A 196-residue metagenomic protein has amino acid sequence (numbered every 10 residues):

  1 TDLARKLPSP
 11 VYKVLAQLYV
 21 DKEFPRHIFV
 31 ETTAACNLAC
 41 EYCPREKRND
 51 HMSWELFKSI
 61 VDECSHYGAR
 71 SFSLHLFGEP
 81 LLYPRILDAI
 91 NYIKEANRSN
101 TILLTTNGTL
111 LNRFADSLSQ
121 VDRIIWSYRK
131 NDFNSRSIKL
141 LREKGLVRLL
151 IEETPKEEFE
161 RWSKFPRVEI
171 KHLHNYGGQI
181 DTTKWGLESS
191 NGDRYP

Functional and structural regions predicted by a protein language model:
D2-R123: Conserved alpha-helical substructure of the radical SAM core
M52, S73, D88, A96-T101 (+1 more regions): Radical SAM enzyme [4Fe-4S]-AdoMet core and its adjacent flexible, acidic and glycine-rich loops/tails across
